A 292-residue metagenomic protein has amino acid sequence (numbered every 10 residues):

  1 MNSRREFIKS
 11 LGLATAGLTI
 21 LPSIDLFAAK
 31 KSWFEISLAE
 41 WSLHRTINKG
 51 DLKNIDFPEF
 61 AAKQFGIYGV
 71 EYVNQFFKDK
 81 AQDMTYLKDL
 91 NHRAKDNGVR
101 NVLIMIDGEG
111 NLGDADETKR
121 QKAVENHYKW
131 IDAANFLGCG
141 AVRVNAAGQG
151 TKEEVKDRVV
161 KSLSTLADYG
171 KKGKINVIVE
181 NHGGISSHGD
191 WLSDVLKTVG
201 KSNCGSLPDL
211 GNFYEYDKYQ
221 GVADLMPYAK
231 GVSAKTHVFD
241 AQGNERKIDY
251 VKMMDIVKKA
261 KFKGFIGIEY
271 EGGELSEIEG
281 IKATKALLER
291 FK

Functional and structural regions predicted by a protein language model:
N2-F136, E154, K171, K201 (+5 more regions): N-terminal pre-domain/capping segments
N54, L87, A123-H127, V159 (+7 more regions): Aromatic/hydrophobic pocket-lining residues that form the small-molecule binding cavity in soluble enzyme cores
G69, A141, G231, G264-F265: Residues at the N-termini of beta-strands
G69-V70, S164-D255: Acidic/histidine-rich catalytic cores of soluble enzymes
V99, I175, A260-G264: A short helix->loop->beta-strand "cap" motif at the edges of active sites that frequently abuts
A134-E153, G173-H182: Active-site groove signature of glycoside hydrolases
Q149-L163: Active-site cleft segment of glycoside hydrolase catalytic domains centered on the general acid/base Glu
F265-E271: Substrate-binding cleft of secreted/luminal carbohydrate-active enzymes
